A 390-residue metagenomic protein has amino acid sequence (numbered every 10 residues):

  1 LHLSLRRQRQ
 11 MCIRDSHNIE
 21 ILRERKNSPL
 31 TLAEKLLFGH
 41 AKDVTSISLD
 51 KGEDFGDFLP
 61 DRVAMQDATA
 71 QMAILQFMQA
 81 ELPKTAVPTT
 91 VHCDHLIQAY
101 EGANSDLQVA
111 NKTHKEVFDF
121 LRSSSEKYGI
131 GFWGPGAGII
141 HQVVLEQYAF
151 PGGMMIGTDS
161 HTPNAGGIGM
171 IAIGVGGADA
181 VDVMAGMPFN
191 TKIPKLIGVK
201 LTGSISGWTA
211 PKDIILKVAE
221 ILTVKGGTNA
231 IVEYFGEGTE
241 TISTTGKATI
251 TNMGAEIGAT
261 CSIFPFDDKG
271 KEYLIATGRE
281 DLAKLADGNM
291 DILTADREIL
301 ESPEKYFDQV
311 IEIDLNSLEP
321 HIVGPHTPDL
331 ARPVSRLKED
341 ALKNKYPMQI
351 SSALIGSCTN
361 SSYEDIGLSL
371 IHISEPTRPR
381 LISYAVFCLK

Functional and structural regions predicted by a protein language model:
L1-R9, I13, I371-K390: Single conserved hydrophobic/aromatic residue that forms the stacking wall/gate of nucleotide- or nucleobase-binding
R7-Q10, R14-P29, A33-L36: An N-terminal boundary/leader segment
N27-E34, T85-P88, Y128-G136, K225-Y234 (+6 more regions): Flexible, glycine/charged-enriched surface loops at secondary-structure junctions
N27-P194: Long, structured ligand/cofactor-binding scaffold of large enzymes
D54, F58, I242-T249, M253-L330: Terminal amphipathic helices with adjacent charged low-complexity linkers/tails
G152, T158-D281: Mobile "lid/hinge" segments at catalytic clefts and subdomain interfaces of large enzymes
A286-L370, S374, R378, S383: A glycine- and small/hydrophobic-rich beta-loop-beta segment that serves as a flexible "lid/hinge" or phosphate-binding
